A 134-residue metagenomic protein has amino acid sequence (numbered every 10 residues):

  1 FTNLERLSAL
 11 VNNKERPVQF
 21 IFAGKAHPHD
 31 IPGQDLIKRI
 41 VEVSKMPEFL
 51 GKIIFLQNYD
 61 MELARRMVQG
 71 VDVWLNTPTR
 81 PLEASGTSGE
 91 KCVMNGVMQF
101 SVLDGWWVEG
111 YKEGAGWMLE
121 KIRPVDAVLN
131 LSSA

Functional and structural regions predicted by a protein language model:
F1-K14: Short hydrophobic signal-anchor/transmembrane segments that target glycosyltransferases and glycosylation machinery
S8, R16-V18, R66-A134: Catalytic binding pocket for nucleotide-activated donors in carbohydrate/polymer assembly enzymes
V11-K14, F22-E62: Nucleotide-activated donor-binding/catalytic signature segment of Leloir-type glycosyltransferases, i.e., the conserved
